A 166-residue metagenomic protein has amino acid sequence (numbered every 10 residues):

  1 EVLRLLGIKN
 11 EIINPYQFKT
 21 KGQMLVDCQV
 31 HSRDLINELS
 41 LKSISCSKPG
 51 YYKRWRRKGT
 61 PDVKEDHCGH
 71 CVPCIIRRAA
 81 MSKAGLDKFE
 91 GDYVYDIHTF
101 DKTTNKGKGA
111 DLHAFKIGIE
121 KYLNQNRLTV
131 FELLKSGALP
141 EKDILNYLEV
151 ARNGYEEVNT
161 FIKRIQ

Functional and structural regions predicted by a protein language model:
E1-Q166: Nucleotide-activated chemistry modules centered on ATP-dependent adenylation/adenylyltransferase
